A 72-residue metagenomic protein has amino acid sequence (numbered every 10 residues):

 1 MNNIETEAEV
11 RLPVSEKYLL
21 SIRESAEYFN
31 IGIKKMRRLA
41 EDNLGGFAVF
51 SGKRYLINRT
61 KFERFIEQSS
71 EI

Functional and structural regions predicted by a protein language model:
M1-I4: Short, low-complexity, charged amphipathic interaction modules
T6-V10, R64, Q68-I72: Intrinsic disorder/low-complexity segments enriched in polar/small residues
E7-K35: Polyanion-binding surface elements
E27-L56, E63-R64, S70: Major-groove DNA-recognition helix of helix-turn-helix-type DNA-binding domains
